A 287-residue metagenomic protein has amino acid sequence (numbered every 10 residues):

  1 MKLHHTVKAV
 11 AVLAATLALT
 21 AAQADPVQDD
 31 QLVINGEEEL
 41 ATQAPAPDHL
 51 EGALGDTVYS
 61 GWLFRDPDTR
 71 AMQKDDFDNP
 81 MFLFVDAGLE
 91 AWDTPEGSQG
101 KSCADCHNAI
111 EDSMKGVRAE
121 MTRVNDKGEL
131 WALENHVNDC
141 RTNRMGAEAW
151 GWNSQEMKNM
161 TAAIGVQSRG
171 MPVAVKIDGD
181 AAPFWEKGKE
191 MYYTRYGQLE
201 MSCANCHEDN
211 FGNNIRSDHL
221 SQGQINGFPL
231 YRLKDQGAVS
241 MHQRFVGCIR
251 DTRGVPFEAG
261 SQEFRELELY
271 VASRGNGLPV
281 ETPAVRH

Functional and structural regions predicted by a protein language model:
M1-H5: N-terminal secretory signal peptides that target proteins for export/translocation
K8, L13, L17-F84, D112 (+4 more regions): Post-cleavage N-terminal segment of exported redox proteins
V85-A87, A91-D93: N-terminal carbohydrate-binding/catalytic regions of secreted carbohydrate-active enzymes
W92, M191-Y192: Conserved short C-terminal alpha-helix that flanks the catalytic cleft of nucleotide-sugar-dependent
E96-E111, M160, G188, Q198-N210 (+2 more regions): The canonical Cys-X-X-Cys-His
S113-G116, N213-S217: Short Cys/His-rich "knuckle" micro-motifs
R118-K127, H219-F228: Short cysteine/histidine-rich metal-coordination sites, predominantly Zn2+-binding motifs
E190, G197, N205-F211, G223-D235 (+1 more regions): C-terminal cap of thioredoxin/glutaredoxin-like
